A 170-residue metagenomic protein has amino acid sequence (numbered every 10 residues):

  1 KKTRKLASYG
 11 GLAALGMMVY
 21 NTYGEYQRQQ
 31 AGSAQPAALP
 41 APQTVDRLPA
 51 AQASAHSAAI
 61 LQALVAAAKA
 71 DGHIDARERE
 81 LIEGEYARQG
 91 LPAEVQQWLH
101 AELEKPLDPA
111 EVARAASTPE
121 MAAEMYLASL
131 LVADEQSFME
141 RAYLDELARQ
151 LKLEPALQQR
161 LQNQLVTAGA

Functional and structural regions predicted by a protein language model:
K1-A63, E78-A170: Small-residue-enriched hydrophobic alpha-helices in membranes
V65-A67: Primarily EF-hand calcium-binding motifs
G72: Acidic, glycine-anchored loop motifs typical of Ca2+
